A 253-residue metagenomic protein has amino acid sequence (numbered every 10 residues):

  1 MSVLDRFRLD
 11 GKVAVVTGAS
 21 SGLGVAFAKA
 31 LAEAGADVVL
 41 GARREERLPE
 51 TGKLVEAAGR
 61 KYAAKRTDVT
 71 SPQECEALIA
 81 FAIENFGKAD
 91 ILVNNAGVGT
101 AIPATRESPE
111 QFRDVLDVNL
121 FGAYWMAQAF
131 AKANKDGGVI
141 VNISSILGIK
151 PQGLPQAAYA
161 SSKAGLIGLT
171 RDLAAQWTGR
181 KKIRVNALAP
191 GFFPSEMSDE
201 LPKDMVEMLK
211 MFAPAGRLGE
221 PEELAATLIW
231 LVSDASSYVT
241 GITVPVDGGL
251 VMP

Functional and structural regions predicted by a protein language model:
S2-R6, K150, I229, T240-P253: Short C-terminal tail/terminal secondary-structure segment of NAD(P)H-dependent dehydrogenase/reductase domains
V13, S20-S21: Conserved glycine-rich cofactor-binding loop
P103-A104, S108-L116, P155, S198 (+1 more regions): Substrate-binding pocket helix/loop in short-chain dehydrogenase/reductase
A127, S162, T170: Active-site helix of classical SDR
K132, R171, A175-G179, S237: Alpha-helical segment proximal to the catalytic Tyr-Lys
S145: Residue(s) in the substrate-gating loop at a strand-loop-helix junction that position the organic substrate next
G179-R184, V239-G241: Short, small/polar-rich loop/turn modules that mediate ligand/substrate recognition or access, typified
